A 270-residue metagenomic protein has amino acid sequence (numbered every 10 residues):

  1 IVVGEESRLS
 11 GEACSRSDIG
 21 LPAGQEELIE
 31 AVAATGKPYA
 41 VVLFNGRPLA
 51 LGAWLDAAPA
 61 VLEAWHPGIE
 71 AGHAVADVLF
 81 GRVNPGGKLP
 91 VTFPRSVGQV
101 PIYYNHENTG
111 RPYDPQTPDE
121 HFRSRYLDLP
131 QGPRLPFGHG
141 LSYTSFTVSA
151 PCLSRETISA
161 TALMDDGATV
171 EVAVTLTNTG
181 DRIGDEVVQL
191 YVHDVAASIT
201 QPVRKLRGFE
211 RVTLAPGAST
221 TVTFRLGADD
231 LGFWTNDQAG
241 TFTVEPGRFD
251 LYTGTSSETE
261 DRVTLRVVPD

Functional and structural regions predicted by a protein language model:
I1-V2, E63: Redox-cofactor binding/interface segments in oxidoreductases and associated redox assembly factors
V3-A23: Glycine/threonine-rich flexible loop motifs
A34-Y39, A58-P59: A short helix->loop->beta-strand "cap" motif at the edges of active sites that frequently abuts
F44-D185, Y191, R211, P216 (+4 more regions): Secreted, periplasmic, or luminal enzymes acting at the cell surface/secretory milieu
V174, T259-D270: Short beta-strand elements
D181-S198, R204-L206: Short acidic, flexible loop segments centered on an aromatic residue
S198-W234: Intrinsically disordered, low-complexity Pro/Gly/Ser/Thr-rich segments with frequent PxxP/GP/PP motifs and embedded
D229-T235, S256-D261: Short acidic/polar inter-strand loop motif in beta-rich domains
